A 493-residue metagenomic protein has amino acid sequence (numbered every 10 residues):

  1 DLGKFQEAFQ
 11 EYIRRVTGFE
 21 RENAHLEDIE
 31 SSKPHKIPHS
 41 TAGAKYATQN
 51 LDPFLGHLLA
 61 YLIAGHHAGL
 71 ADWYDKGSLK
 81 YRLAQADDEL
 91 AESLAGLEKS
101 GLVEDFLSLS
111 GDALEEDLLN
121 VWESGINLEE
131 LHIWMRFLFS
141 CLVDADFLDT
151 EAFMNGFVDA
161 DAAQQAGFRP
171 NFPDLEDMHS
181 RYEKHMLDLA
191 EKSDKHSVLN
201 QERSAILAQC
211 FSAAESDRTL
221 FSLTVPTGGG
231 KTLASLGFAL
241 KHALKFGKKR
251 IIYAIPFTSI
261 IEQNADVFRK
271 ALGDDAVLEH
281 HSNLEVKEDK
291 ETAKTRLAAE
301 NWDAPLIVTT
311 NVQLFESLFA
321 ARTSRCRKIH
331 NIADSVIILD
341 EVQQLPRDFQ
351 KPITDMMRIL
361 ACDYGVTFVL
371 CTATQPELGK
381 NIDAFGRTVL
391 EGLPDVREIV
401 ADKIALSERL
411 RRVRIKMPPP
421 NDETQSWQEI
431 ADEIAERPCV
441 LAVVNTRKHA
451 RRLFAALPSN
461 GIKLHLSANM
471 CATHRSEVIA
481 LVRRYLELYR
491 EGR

Functional and structural regions predicted by a protein language model:
D1-M186: Accessory nucleic-acid engagement/destabilization modules that flank
D217-A239: Walker A/P-loop
A239, P352, R358-I359, R412-R452: Conserved interdomain hinge at the start of the Helicase C-terminal
L240, G247-A271, L284, E377 (+1 more regions): Conserved Walker A/P-loop ATP-binding site and its immediately adjacent core in helicase/helicase-like ATPase domains
R250-I261, E433-P458, L464-S467: Conserved strand-helix element at the start of the C-terminal RecA-like helicase core
G273-F319: Inter-Walker segment of RecA-like/P-loop motor cores
N311-L314, R325-D363, F368: SF2 helicase catalytic motif II
T374-A435: Interdomain hinge/linker at the junction between the two RecA-like core domains of SF2 helicases
